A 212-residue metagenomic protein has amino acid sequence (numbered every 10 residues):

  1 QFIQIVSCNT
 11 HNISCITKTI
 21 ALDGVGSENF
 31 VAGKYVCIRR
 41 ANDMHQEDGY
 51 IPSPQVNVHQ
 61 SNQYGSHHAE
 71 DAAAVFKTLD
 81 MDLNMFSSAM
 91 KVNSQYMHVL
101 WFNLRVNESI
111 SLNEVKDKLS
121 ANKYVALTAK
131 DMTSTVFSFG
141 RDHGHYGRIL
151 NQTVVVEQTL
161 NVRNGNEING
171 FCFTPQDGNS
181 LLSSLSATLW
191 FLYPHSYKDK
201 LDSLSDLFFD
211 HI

Functional and structural regions predicted by a protein language model:
Q1-E47, A187-F191, H195-L204, F208-F209: N-terminal Rossmann-like NAD(P) cofactor-binding subdomain of oxidoreductases, focused on the glycine-rich
S14-A21, A69-A73, N113-K116, L181-L189: Predominant activation on well-ordered alpha-helical scaffold segments within soluble catalytic domains
N29-A32, V36-C172: C-terminal substrate-binding/catalytic lobe of Rossmann-fold NAD(P)-dependent oxidoreductases
G147-I212: NAD(P)-dependent Rossmann-like dehydrogenase/reductase catalytic/cofactor-binding core
